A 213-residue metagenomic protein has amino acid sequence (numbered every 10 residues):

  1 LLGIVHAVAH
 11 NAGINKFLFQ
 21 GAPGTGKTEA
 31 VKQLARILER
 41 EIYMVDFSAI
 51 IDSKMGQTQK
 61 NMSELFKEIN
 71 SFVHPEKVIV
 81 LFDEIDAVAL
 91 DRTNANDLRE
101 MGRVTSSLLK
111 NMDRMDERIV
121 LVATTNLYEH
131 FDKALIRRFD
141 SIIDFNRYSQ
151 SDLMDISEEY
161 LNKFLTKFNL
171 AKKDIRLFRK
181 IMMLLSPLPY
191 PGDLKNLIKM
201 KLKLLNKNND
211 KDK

Functional and structural regions predicted by a protein language model:
L1-K16: Pre-Walker A (pre-P-loop) alpha-helix and adjacent loop at the N terminus of AAA/AAA+ ATPase modules, a conserved
P23: The conserved Walker
K27: Conserved lysine of the Walker
A30, L34: Hydrophobic positions on the alpha1 helix immediately C-terminal to the Walker A/P-loop
M44-H74: Short glycine-rich substrate-engagement loop in P-loop NTPases that contacts/grips substrate
K60-N61, T93-R114: Substrate-gripping "pore-loop 1 plus following alpha2 helix"
K133-S151: A short helix-turn-beta junction within AAA+ P-loop NTPase domains corresponding to the substrate/partner-engaging
Q150-K213: C-terminal alpha-helical "lid" subdomain
